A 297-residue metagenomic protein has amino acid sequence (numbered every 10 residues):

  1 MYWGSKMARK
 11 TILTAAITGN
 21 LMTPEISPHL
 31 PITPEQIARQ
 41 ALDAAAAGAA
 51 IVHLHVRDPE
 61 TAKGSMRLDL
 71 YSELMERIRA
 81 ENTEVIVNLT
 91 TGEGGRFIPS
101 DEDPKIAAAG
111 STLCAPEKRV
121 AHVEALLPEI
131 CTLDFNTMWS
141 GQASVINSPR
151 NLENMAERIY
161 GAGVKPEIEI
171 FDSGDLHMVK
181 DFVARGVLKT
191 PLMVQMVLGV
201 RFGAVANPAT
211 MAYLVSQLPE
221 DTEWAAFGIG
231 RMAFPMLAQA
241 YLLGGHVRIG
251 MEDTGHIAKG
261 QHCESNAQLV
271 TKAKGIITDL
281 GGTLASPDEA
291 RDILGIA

Functional and structural regions predicted by a protein language model:
Y2-H29, E93-E102, T132-W139: N-terminal small/glycine-rich loop or linker at the start of catalytic domains across soluble metabolic enzymes
A15, A62-T91, N154-G161, Y213-W224 (+1 more regions): Alpha-helix-loop-beta-strand connector modules within alpha/beta enzyme cores
A15, E35-R39, A49-T61, I86-T91: Histidine-centered catalytic micro-motifs
E25, A50-L74, S140, V197-L198 (+1 more regions): Glycine-rich, proline-tolerant flexible connector loops at the mouths of alpha/beta enzymes
P34, Y71-I146: Active-site beta->alpha loop and helix N-cap motifs at the rims of alpha/beta catalytic domains
I37, A44, H55, C131 (+4 more regions): Conserved, mostly hydrophobic/aromatic
E129-E252, C263-E264: Catalytic alpha/beta core domains of metabolic enzymes, predominantly
A212, S216-Q217, A238-A297: Structured C-terminal cap/extension of enzyme domains
